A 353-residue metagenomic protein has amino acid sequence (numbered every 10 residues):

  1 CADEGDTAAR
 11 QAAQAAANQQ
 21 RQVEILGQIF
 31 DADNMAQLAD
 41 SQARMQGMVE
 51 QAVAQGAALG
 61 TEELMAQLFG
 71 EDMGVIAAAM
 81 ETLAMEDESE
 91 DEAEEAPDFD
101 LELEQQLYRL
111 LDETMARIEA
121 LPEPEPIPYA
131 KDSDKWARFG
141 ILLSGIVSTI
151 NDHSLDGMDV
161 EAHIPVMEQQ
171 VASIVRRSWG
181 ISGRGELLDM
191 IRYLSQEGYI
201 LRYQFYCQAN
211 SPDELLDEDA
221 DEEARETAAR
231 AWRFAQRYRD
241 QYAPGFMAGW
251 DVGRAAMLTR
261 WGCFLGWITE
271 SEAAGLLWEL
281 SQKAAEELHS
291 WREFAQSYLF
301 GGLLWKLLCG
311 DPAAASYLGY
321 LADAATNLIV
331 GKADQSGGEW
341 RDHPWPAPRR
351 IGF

Functional and structural regions predicted by a protein language model:
C1: Cysteine-rich micro-motifs
D6-E270, E279-F353: Polar/charged low-complexity regulatory segments
